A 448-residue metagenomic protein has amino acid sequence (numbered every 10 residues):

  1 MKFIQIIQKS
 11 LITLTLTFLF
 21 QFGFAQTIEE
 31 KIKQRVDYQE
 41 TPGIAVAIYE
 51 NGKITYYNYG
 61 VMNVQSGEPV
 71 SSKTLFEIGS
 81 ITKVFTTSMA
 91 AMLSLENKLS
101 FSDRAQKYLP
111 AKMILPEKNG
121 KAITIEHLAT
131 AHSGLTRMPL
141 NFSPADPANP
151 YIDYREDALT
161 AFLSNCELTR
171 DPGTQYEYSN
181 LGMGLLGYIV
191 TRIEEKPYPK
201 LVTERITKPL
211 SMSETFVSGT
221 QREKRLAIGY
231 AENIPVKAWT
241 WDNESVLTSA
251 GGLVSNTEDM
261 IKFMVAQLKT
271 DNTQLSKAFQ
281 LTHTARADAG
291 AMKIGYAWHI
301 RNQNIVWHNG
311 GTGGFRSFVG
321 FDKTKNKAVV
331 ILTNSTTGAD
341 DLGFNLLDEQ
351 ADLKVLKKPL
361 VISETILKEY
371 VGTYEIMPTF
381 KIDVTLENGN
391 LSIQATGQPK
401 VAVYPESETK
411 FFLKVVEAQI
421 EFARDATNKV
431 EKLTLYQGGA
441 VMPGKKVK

Functional and structural regions predicted by a protein language model:
K2-F76, S94-S100, E126, T130-L135 (+9 more regions): N-terminal leader/targeting segments and the immediately adjacent pre-domain N-terminus
Q26-N58, T191-E204, K208, A238-K448: Catalytic loop of the DD-peptidase/beta-lactamase superfamily, centered on the K-T-G motif and neighboring
K31-I32, M89, T124, A158 (+3 more regions): Hydrophobic alpha-helical segments typical of transmembrane helices and their membrane-interface/capping positions
Y38, E50-K53, M62-S179, E194-K196 (+1 more regions): Active-site-proximal loop and beta-strand segments within enzyme catalytic domains
T55-Y57, K112-K121, S133-N141, P199 (+3 more regions): Secretory-pathway/luminal and periplasmic proteins that interact with or process carbohydrate-rich
N63, T82, R137, Y176 (+5 more regions): Short, flexible micro-motifs
V84-M89, G184-Y188, T257, K262: Short amphipathic alpha-helical face segments that pack within enzyme cores and frequently flank/anchor catalytic
S102, M183, T203: ATP/adenylate-binding site constellation spanning eukaryotic-like Ser/Thr protein kinases, ABC-transporter
